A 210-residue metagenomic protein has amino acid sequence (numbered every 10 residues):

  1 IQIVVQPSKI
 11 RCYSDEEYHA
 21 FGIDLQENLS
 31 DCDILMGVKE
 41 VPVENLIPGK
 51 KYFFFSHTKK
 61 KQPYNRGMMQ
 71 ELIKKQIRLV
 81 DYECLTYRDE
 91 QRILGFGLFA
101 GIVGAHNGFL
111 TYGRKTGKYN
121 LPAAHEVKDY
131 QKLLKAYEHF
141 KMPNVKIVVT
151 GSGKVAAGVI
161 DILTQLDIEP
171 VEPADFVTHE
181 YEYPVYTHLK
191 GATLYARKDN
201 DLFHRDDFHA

Functional and structural regions predicted by a protein language model:
I1-E71: An N-terminal-biased, well-structured beta-alpha scaffold segment characteristic of Rossmann-like dinucleotide-binding
I1-S8, N120-A210: Glycine-rich phosphate/diphosphate-binding loop of Rossmann-like nucleotide-binding domains
Y13, S30, P63, G67 (+4 more regions): Conserved active-site and cofactor/substrate-binding residues in soluble primary-metabolism enzymes
E16-E17, E27, D31, E40 (+8 more regions): Glutamate identity and glutamate-enriched acidic tracts
Y18, E40, R66-G67, L94 (+2 more regions): Surface-exposed beta-strand edges and their flanking turn/coil or helix-capping segments
I23, I34, K74-R78, L110-K118 (+2 more regions): Generic secondary-structure signature for well-ordered alpha-helical cores
L25, Y52, L79, P184-H188: Conserved beta-strand scaffold positions in the cores of enzyme catalytic domains, especially in NTP/NDP-utilizing
V43-V145: Glycine/serine-rich phosphate-binding loop and adjoining beta1-alpha1 elements at the start of nucleotide-handling
